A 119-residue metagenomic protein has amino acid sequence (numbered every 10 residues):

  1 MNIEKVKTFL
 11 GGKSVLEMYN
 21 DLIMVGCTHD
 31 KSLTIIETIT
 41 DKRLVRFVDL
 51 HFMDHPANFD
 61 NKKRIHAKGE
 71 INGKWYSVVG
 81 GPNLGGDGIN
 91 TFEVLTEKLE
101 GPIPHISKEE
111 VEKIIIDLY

Functional and structural regions predicted by a protein language model:
K5-L10, I23-N72: Negatively charged, low-complexity tracts enriched in Asp/Glu with abundant Ser/Thr
G12-S14: Basic helix-extension-helix modules of the SAP/HeH family
E17: Short Gly/charged-rich anion-binding patches and loops
S32, G69, Y76-V78, F92-V94 (+1 more regions): Hydrophobic beta-strand residues in large extracellular and virion-surface proteins
D41, L95-Y119: Mixed-charge, Lys/Arg-enriched low-complexity segments
S77-I106: Intrinsically disordered, low-complexity regulatory segments enriched in Ser/Thr/Pro and charged residues
